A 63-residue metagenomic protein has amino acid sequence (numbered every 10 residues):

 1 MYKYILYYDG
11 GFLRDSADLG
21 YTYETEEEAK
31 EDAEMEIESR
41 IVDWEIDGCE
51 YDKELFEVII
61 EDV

Functional and structural regions predicted by a protein language model:
M1-L19: Short aromatic-glycine-(Arg/Gly/Cys) micro-motifs in beta-strand/loop hairpins
G20-Y21, I46: Hydrophobic/aromatic beta-strand elements that line small-molecule binding cavities or substrate pockets in beta-rich
T22-E27: Conserved aromatic
A29-A33: Short amphipathic alpha-helices within nucleic acid-binding modules
M35-V63: Short, mixed-charge low-complexity intrinsically disordered segments
